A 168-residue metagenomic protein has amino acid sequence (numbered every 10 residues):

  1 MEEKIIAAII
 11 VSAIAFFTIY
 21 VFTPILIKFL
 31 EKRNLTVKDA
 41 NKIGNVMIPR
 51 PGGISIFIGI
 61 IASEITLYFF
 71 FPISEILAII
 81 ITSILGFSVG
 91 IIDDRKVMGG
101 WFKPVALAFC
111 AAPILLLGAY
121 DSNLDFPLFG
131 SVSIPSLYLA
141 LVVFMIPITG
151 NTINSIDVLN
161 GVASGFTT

Functional and structural regions predicted by a protein language model:
E2-T168: "…together with the soluble PPM/PP2C metallo-phosphatase catalytic core" -> "…together with the soluble PPM/PP2C
